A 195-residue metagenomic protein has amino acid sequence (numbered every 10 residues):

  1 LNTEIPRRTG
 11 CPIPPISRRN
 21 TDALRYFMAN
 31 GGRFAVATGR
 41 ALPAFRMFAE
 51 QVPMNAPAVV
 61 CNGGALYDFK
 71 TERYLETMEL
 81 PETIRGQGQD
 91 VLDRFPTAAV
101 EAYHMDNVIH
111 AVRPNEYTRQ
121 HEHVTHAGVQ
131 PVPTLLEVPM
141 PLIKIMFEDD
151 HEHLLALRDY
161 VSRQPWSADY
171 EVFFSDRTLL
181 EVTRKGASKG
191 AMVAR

Functional and structural regions predicted by a protein language model:
L1-P12: Asp-based phosphoryl-transfer active-site loop
P6, R46, R158: A short local structural element in Rossmann-fold oxidoreductases
R8-T9, G86, K185: Positively charged, low-complexity intrinsically disordered regions
C11, C61, K70, L75 (+2 more regions): Residue-level signal for pocket-adjacent positions within structured domains
I13, A37, T77, V182-K185: Glycine- and other small-residue-rich loops at beta-strand/loop junctions that grip anionic moieties
I16-R19, A187: Charged helix-capping and loop-helix junction motifs
R18-T118: Active-site phosphate-binding/coordination module
T97-R195: Conserved acidic, metal-coordinating active-site core of Asp-based, Mg2+-dependent phosphoryl-transfer enzymes
